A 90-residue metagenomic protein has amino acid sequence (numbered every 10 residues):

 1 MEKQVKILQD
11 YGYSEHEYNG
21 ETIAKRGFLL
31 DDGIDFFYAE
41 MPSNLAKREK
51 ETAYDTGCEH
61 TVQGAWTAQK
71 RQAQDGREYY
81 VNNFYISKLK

Functional and structural regions predicted by a protein language model:
M1-K90: Single-stranded nucleic acid-binding surfaces, predominantly the OB-fold ssDNA-binding core
